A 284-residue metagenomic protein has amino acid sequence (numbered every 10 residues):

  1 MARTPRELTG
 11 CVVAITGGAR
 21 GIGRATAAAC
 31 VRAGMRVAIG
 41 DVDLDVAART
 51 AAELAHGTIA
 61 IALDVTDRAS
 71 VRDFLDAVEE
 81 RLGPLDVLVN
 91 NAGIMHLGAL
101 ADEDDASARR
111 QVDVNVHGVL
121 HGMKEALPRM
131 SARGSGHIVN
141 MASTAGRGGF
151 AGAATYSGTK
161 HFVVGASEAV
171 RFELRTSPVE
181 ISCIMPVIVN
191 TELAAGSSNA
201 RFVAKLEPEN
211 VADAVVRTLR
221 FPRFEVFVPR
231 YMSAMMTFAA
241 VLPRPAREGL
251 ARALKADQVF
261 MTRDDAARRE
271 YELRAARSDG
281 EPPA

Functional and structural regions predicted by a protein language model:
P5-V37: Canonical Rossmann dinucleotide-binding motif of NAD(H)/NADP(H)-dependent dehydrogenases/reductases, specifically
L44, L63-D73, D105: The beta1-alpha1 cofactor-binding region of Rossmann-like NAD(H)/NADP(H)-dependent oxidoreductases
H56, A77-L88, H96, S135: A glycine-rich helix->loop->beta "capping" turn within Rossmann-like NAD(P)(H)-dependent oxidoreductase domains
A99-L100, D104-V112: Substrate-binding pocket helix/loop in short-chain dehydrogenase/reductase
M123, T159: Active-site helix of classical SDR
S143: Residue(s) in the substrate-gating loop at a strand-loop-helix junction that position the organic substrate next
C183, N199-M236: C-terminal helical subdomain
